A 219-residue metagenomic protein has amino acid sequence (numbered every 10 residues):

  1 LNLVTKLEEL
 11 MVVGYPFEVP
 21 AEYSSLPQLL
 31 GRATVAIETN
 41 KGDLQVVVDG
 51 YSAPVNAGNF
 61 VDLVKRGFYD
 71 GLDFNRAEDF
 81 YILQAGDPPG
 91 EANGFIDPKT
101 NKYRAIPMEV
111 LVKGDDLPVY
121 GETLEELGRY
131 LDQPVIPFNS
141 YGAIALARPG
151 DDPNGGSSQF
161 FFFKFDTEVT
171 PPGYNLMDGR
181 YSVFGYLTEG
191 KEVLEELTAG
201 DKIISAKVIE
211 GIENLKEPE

Functional and structural regions predicted by a protein language model:
L1-E219: Cross-family detector of peptidyl-prolyl cis-trans isomerase
